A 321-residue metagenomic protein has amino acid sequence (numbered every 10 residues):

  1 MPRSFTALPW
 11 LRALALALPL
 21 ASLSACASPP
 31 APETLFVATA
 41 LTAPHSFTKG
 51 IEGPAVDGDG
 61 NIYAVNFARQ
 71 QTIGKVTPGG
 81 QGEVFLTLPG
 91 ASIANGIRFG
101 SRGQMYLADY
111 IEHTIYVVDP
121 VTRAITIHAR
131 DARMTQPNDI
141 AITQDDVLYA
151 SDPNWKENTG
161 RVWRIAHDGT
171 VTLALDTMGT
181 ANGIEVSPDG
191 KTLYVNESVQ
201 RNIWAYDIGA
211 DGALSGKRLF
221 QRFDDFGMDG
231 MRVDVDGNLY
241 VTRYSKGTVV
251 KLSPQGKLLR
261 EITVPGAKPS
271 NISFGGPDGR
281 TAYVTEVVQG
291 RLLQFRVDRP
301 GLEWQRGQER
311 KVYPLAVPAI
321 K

Functional and structural regions predicted by a protein language model:
L23-A25: C-terminal motif of bacterial Sec signal peptides marking the signal peptidase cleavage site
P29-T48, K217, G307: A short helix->beta-strand "capping" segment at the edge of beta-propeller domains
H45-I62, P89-D109, D131-T159, A174-T192 (+5 more regions): Beta-rich, blade/repeat-based domains predominating in secreted/periplasmic proteins but also intracellular
F67-A68, Y110, P153-W155, S198 (+5 more regions): Short loop/turn segments immediately following the C-termini of beta-strands
T72-G74, T114-Y116, R161-W163, N202-W204 (+2 more regions): A short loop-to-beta-strand structural motif that recurs across blades of beta-propeller domains
V76-Q81, D119-R123, I165-G169, D207-G212 (+2 more regions): Short loop/turn segments that connect beta-strands within beta-propeller blades
E83-T87, T126-R130, T172-D176, S215-Q221 (+2 more regions): Beta-propeller fold detector
R201-N202, Y206, K217, Q221-P254: Loop/turn-rich, solvent-exposed surfaces of beta-rich toroidal or solenoidal domains
